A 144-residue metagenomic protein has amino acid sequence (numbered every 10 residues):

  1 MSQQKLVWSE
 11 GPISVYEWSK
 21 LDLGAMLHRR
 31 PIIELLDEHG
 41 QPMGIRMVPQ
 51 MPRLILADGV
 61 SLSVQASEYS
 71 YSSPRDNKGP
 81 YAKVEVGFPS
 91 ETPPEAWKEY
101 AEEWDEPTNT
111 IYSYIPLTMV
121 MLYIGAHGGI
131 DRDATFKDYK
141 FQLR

Functional and structural regions predicted by a protein language model:
M1, M26, M43, M47 (+2 more regions): Detector for methionine-enriched segments
Q3-M43: Surface-exposed intrinsically disordered loops and tails
S9-V15, S19-M26, P93-R144: Low-complexity intrinsically disordered segments
I13, P42, R46, P89 (+1 more regions): Compositionally biased, intrinsically disordered low-complexity regions
R29-R30, R46, R53, R75 (+2 more regions): Arginine residue identity/basic-tract feature
D37-A82: Amphipathic, interaction-prone secondary-structure segments
L54, V86-F88, V120: Generic structural hydrophobic/aromatic packing signal, biased to beta-strands
S67-T108: Acidic, aromatic-enriched beta-alpha/helix-loop junctions
